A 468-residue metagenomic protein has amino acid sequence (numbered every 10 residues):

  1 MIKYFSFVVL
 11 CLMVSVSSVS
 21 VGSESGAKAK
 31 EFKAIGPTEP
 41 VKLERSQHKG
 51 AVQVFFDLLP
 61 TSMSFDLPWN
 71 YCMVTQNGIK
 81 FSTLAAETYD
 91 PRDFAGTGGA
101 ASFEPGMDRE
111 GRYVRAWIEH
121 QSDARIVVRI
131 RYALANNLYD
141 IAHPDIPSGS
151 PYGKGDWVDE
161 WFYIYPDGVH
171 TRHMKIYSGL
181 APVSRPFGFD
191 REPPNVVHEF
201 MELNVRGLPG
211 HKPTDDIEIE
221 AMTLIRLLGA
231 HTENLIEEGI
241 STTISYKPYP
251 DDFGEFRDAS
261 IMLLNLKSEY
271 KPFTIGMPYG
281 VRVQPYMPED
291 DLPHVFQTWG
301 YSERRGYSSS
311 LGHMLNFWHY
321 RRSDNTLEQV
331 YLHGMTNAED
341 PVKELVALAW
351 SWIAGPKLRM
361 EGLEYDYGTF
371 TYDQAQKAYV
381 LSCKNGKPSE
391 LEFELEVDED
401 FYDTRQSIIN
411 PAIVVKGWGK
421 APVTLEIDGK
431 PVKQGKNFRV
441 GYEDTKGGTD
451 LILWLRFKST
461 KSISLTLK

Functional and structural regions predicted by a protein language model:
S6-S17: Bacterial N-terminal signal peptides
K28-D123, A135, G153: Acidic-aromatic substrate-binding/catalytic surfaces of carbohydrate-active enzymes
G99-P166, H170, G207: Extended, loop-rich substrate-binding clefts of extracytoplasmic carbohydrate-active enzymes
V169-L224: Acidic (Asp/Glu-rich), glycine- and aromatic
H198-E202, L264-K267, I275-G280, E396-A421: Surface-exposed beta-strand/loop patches in extracellular or lumenal glycoproteins
L208-I219, I413-P431: Solvent-exposed beta-hairpin/edge-strand motifs
F253-D366, T445-K461, L465-L467: Beta-strand-rich recognition/accessory modules
P356-S407: Surface beta-strand/loop "capping" patches
